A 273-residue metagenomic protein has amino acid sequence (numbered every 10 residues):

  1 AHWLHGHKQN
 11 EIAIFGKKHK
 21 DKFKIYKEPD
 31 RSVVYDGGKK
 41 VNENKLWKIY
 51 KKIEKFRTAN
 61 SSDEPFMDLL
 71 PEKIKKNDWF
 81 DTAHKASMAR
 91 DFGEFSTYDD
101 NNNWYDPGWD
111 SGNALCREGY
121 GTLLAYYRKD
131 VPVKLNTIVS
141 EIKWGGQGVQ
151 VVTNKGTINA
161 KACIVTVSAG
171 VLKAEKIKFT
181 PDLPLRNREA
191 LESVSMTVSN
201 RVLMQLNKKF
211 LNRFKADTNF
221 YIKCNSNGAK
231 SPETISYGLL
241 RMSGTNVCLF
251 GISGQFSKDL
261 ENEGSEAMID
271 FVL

Functional and structural regions predicted by a protein language model:
A1-L273: FAD-dinucleotide binding site
